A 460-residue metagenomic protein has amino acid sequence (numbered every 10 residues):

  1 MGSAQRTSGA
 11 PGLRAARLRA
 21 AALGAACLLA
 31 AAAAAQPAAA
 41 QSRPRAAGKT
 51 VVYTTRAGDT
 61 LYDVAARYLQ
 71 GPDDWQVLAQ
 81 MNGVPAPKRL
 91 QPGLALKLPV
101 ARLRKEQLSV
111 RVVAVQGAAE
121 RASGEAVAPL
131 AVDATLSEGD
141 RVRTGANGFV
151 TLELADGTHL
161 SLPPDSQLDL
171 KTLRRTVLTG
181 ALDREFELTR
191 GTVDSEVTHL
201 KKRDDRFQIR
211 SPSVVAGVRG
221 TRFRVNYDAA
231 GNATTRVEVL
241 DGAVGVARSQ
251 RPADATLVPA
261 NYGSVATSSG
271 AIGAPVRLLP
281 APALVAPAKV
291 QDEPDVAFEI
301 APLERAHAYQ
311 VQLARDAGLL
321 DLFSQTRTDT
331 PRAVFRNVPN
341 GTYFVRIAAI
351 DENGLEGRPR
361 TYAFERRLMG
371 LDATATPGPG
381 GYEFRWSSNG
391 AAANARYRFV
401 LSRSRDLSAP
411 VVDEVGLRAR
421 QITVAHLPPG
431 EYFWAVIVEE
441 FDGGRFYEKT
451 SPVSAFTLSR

Functional and structural regions predicted by a protein language model:
S42-L69: Primarily a LysM-type cell-wall glycan-binding module
P92-A95, V100-G263, T267-A283, A288 (+4 more regions): Flexible, surface-exposed loop/linker segments and immediately adjacent secondary-structure boundaries
V296-R305, Y382-A393: Conserved aromatic anchor
F323-D329, V412-R418: Short beta-strand segments within Ig-like beta-sandwich modules, predominantly Fibronectin type-III
P331-A333, R420-I422: Short strand-edge motifs at loop-to-beta-strand transitions and within beta-strands of extracellular beta-rich domains
F335-T342, A425-Y432: Surface-exposed, short loops/turns at beta-strand junctions within beta-sandwich domains
E352-R366, D442-L458: Extracellular fibronectin type III
